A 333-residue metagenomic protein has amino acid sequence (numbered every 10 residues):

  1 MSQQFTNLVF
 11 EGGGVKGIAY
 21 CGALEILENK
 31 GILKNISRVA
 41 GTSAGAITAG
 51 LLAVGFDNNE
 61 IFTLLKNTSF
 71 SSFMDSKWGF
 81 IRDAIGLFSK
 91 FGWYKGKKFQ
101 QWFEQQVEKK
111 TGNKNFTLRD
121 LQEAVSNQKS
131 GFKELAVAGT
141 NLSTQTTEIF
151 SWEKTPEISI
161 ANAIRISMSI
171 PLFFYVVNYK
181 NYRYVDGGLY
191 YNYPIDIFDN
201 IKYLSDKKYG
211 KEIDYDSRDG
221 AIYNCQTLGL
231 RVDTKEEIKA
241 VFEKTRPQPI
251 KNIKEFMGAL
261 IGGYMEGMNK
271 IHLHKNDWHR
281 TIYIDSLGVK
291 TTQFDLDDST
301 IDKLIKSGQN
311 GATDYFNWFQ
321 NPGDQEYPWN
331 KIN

Functional and structural regions predicted by a protein language model:
M1-A40, G50-N333: Patatin-like phospholipase
G41, G45: Gly/Ala-rich beta-loop-alpha elbow adjacent to hydrolase catalytic centers
